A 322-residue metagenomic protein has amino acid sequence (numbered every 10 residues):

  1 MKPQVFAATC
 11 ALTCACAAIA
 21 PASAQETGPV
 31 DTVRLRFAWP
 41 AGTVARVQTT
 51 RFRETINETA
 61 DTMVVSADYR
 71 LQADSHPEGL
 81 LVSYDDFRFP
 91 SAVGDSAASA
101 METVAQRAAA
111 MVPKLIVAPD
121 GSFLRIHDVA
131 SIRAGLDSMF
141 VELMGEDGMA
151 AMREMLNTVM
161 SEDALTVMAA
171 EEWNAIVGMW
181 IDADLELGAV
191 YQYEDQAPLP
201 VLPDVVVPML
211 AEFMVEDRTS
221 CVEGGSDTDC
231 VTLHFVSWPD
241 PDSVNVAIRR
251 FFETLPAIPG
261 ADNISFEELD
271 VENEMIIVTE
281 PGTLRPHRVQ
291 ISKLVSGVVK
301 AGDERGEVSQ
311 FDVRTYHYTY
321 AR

Functional and structural regions predicted by a protein language model:
M1-C10: Bacterial N-terminal signal peptides that target proteins for export
T9-A17: Bacterial N-terminal signal peptides
I19-A24: Sec/Tat signal peptide C-region and signal peptidase I cleavage site
Q25-R322: Signature of exported/secreted
